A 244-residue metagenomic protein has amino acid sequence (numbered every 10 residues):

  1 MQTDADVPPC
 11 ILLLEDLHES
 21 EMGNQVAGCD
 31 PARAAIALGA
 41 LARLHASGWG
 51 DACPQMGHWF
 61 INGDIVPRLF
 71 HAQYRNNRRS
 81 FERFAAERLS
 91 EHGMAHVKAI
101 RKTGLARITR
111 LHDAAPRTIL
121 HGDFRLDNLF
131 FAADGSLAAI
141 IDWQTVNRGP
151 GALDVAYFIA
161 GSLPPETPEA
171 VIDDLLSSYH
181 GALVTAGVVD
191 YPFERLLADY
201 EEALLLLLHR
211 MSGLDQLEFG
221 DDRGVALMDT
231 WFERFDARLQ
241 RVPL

Functional and structural regions predicted by a protein language model:
M1-P8: Short beta-strand micro-motifs within the conserved protein kinase catalytic domain, predominantly in the N-lobe
P9-S20: Conserved short submotifs of the Hanks-type protein kinase catalytic core that shape the nucleotide-binding pocket
S20-H121, A133, L227-R241: ATP-dependent phospho-/nucleotidyl transfer catalytic cores
F124: Hydrophobic HxD+1 residue recognition
D127-F130: Catalytic-loop signature of eukaryotic-like protein kinases
A139-D142: Pre-DFG segment of protein kinase catalytic domains
T145-G187, A203-A226: Active-site activation/catalytic loop segments of kinase-like enzymes and analogous catalytic loops in related
V188-L204: All-alpha amphipathic helical-bundle segments outside canonical DNA-binding/catalytic cores that form hydrophobic
